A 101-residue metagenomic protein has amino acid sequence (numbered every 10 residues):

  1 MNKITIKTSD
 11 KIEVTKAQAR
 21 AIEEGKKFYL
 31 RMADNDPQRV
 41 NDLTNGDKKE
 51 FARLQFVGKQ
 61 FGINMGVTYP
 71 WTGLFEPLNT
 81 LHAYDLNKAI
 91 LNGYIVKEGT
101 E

Functional and structural regions predicted by a protein language model:
M1-E101: Structural boundary micro-motifs
